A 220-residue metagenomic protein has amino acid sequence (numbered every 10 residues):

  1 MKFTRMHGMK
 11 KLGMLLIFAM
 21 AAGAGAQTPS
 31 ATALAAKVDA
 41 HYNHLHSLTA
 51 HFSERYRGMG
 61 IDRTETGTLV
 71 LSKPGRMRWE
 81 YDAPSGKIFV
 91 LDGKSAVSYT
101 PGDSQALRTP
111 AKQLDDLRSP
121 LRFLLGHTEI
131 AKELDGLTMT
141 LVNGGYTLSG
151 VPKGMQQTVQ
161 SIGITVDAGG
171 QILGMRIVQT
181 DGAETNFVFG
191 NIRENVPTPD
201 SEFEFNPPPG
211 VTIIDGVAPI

Functional and structural regions predicted by a protein language model:
K2-M14: Bacterial N-terminal signal peptides that target proteins for export
K11-G23: Bacterial N-terminal signal peptides
T28-Y56, D62, V90, Y99-Q160 (+1 more regions): Flexible, processing/modification-adjacent segments and terminal tails in exported/periplasmic/extracellular proteins
H46-L48, E65-G67, K73-G75, S85-K87 (+5 more regions): Envelope-exposed proteins and targeting segments
G58-M59, R78, S85-I88, Q105 (+3 more regions): Short beta-strands and strand-coil junctions in structured, solvent-facing domains, enriched
T68-S119, T185-N186: An acidic-aromatic
I130-V217: Gly/Pro-enriched, hydrophobic low-complexity segments that function as extracytoplasmic propeptides/linkers
